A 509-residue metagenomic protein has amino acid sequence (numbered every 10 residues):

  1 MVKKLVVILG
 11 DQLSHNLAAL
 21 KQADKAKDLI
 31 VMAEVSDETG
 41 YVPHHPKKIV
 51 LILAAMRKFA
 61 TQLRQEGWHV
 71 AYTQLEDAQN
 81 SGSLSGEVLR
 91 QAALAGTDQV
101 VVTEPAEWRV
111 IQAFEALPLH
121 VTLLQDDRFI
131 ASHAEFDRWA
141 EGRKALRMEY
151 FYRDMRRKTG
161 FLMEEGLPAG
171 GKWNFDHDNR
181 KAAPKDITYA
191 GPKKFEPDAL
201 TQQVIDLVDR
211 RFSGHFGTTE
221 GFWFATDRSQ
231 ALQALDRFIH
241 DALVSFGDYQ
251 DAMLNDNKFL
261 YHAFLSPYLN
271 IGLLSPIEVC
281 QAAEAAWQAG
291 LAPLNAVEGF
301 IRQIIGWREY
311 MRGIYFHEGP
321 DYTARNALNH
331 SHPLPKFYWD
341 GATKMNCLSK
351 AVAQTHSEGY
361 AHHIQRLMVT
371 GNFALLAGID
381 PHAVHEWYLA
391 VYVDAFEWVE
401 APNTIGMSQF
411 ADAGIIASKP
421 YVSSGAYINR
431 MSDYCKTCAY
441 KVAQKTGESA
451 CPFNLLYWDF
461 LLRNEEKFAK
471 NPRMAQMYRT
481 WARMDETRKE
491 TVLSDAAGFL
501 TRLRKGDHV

Functional and structural regions predicted by a protein language model:
M1-L75: N-terminal beta-strand-loop-alpha-helix module at the start of alpha/beta ligand-binding or catalytic domains
L9-G10, K21, A252, D256-V509: C-terminal catalytic domain of photolyase/cryptochrome flavoproteins, centering on the FAD-binding pocket
N16-L20, V42-H44, G82-S85, V110-E115 (+2 more regions): A short acidic (Asp/Glu
A33, V121-H133, W398-G406: A generic structural motif
E38, R157-Y268, A443-N454, E465-V509: A eukaryotic "domain-start" boundary segment
V42, G82, L89-A92, L124-D126 (+1 more regions): Sequence termini and other peripheral, non-core segments
L51-A71, V101-V102, E358-H382: Hydrophobic/aromatic-rich, well-ordered segments within soluble, folded domains that form packed cores
S81-F224: Beta-rich, aromatic/charged-enriched effector core domains that present basic-aromatic interfaces for binding
